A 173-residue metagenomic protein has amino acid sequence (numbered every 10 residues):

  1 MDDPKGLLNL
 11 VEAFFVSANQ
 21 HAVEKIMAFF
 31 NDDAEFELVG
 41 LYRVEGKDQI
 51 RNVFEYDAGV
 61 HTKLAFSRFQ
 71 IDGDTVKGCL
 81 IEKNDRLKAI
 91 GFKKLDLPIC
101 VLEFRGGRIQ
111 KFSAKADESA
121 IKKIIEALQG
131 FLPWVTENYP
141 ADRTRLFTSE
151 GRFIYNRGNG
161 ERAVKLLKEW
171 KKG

Functional and structural regions predicted by a protein language model:
M1-Q20, A28, K165-G173: Short, low-complexity N-terminal intrinsically disordered segments enriched in polar/charged residues
N9-E12, V16, E24, A28 (+2 more regions): Solvent-exposed, polar/charged alpha-helical surfaces in well-ordered, non-transmembrane soluble domains, broadly
H21-D33, E37: Short, well-ordered alpha-helical segments enriched in acidic and aromatic residues
E35-V44, D57: A short gly/proline-enriched turn/hairpin at secondary-structure junctions
F36, F69-I71, A114: Hydrophobic/anchoring residues in structured secondary elements
D48-I99: Surface-exposed, charged secondary-structure patches
K77-L128, W134-V135: Exposed beta-sheet edge and beta->alpha loop/turn motif
F112-G173: Low-complexity, intrinsically disordered terminal/linker segments enriched in charged and Gly/Pro repeats
